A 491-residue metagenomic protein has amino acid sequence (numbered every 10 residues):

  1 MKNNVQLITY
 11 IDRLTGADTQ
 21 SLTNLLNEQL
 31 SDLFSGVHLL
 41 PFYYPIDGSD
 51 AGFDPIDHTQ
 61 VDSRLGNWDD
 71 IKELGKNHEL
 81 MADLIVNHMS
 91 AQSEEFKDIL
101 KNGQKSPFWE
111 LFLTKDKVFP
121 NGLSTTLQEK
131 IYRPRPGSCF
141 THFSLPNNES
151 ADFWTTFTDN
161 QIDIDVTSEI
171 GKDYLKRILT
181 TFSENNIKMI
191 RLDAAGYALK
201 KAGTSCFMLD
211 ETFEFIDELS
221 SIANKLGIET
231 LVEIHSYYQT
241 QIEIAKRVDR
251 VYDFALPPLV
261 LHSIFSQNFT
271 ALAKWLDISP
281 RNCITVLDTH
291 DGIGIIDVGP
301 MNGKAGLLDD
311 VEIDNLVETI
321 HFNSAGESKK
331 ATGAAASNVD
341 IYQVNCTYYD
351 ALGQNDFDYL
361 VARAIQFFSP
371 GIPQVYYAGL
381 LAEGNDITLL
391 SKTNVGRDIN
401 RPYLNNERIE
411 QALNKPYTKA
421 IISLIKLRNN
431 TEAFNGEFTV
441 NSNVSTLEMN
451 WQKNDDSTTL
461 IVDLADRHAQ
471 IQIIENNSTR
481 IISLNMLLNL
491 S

Functional and structural regions predicted by a protein language model:
M1-S491: Active-site and adjacent substrate-binding regions of carbohydrate-active enzymes
